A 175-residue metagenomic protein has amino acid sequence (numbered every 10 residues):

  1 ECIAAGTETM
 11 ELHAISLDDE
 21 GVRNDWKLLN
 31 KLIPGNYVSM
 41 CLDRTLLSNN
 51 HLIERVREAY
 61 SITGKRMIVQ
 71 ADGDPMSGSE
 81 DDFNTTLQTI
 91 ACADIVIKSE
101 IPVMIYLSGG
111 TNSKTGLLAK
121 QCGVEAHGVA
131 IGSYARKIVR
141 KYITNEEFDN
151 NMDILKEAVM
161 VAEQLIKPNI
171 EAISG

Functional and structural regions predicted by a protein language model:
E8-L17, S39-D43: Core AdoMet radical
E20: Conserved glycine-rich "GG(E/T)P / GGGxP" loop and the immediately following alpha-helix in the radical SAM core
W26-K27: Histidine-anchored nucleotide/phosphate-binding helix
N30-R136: Catalytic alpha/beta core domains of metabolic enzymes, predominantly
F83-I95, A126, I131, K137-G175: C-terminal helical cap(s) of enzyme catalytic domains, especially alpha/beta-barrels
